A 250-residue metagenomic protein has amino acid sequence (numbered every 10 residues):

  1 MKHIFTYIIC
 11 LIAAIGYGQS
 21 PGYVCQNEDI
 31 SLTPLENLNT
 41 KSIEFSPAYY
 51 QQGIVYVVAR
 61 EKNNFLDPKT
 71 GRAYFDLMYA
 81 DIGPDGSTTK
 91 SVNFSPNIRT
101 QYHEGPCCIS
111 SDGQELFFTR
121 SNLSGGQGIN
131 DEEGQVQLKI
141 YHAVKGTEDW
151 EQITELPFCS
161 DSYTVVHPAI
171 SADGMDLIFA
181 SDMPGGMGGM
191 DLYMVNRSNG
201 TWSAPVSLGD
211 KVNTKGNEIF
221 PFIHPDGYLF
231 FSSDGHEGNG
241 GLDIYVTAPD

Functional and structural regions predicted by a protein language model:
M1-Q26: Bacterial Sec-dependent N-terminal signal peptides
Q19-D250: Short, conserved micro-motifs composed of acidic
